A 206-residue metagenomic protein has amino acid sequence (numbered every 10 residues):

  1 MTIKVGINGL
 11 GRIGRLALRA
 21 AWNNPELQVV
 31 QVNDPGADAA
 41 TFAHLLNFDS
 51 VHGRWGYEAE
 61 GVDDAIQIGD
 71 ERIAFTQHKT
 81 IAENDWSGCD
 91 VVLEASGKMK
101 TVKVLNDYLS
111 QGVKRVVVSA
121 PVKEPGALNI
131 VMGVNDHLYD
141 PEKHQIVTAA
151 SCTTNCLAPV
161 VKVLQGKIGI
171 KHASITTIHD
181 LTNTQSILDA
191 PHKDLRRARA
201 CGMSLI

Functional and structural regions predicted by a protein language model:
M1-R197: N-terminal Rossmann-like NAD(P) cofactor-binding subdomain of oxidoreductases, focused on the glycine-rich
C201-I206: Short, intrinsically disordered, charge-balanced linker/junction segments flanking boundaries in proteins
